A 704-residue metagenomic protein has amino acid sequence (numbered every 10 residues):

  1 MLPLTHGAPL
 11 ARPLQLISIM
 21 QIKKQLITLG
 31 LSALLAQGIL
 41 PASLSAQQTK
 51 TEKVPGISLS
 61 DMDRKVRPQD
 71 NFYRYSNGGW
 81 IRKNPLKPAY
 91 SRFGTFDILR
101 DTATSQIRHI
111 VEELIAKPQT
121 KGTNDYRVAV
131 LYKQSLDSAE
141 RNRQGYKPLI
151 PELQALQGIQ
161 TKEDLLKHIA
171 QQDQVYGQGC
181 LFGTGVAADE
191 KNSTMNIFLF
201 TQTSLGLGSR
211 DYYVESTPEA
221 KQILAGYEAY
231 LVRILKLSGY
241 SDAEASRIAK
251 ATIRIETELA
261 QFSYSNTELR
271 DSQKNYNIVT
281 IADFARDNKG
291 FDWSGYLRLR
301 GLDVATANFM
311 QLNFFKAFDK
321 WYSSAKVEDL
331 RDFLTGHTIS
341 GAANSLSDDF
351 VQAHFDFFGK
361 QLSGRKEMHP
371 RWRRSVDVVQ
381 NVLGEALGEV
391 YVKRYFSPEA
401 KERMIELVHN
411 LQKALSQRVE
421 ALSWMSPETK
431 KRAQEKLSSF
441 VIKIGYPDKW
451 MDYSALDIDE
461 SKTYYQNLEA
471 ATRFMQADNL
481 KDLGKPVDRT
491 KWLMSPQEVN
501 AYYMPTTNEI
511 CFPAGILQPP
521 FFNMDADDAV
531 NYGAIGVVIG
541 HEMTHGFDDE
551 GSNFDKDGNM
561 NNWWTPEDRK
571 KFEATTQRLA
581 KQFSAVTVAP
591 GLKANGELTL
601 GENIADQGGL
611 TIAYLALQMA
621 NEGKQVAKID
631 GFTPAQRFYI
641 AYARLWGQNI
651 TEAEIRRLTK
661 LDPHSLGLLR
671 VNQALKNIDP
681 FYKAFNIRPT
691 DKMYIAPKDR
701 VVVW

Functional and structural regions predicted by a protein language model:
H6-G7, S18-A33, Q37-G38: Bacterial N-terminal signal peptides that target proteins for export
A8, R12-P13: Short, low-complexity intrinsically disordered segments enriched in A/P/G/S/L with frequent Arg, especially at protein
P41-Q47: Boundary at the C-terminal end of the N-terminal hydrophobic targeting segment
Q48-S60: Short, Gly/Pro- and small/polar-rich lid/capping loops
T49-K50, A282, D287-G290, N308-F315 (+4 more regions): Intrinsically disordered, low-complexity linker/terminal regions across diverse proteins
K50, R67-D70, Y75-L136, E140: Active-site-surrounding "flap" and adjacent substrate/cofactor-binding loops of secreted or lumenal enzymes, prototyped
D61-R82, Y213, T217-L237, L600 (+1 more regions): Hydrophobic/aromatic-rich, well-ordered segments within soluble, folded domains that form packed cores
E113-E406, N410: Noncatalytic, helix-rich "gating/capping" subdomain that lines the substrate-entry/channel surface of large enzyme
